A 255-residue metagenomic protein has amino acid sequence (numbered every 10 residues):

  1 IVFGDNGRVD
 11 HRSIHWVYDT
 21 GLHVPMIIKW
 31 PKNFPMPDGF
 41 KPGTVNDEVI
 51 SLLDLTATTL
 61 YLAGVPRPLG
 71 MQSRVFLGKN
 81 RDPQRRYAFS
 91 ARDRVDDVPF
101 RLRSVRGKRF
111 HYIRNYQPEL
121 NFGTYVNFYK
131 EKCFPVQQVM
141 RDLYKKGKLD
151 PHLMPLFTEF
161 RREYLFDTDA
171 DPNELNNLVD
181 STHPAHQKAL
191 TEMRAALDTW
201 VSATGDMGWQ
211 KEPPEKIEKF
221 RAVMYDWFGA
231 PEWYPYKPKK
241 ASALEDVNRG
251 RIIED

Functional and structural regions predicted by a protein language model:
I1-G4, P25-I28, L55-L60, L165-D171: Beta-strand elements within well-structured catalytic alpha/beta cores of enzymes that handle phosphate/sulfate esters
I1-S51, M71-Q72, Y225-A230: Histidine-centered active-site microenvironments of extracellular/periplasmic hydrolases and transferases
R8-D10, A63-Y164: C-terminal cap/loop subdomain of S1 sulfatases and analogous C-terminal strand-loop tails that border
V17, D38-I50, A63-R67, S90-R101 (+2 more regions): Active-site rim elements
H23, K146-E163, T168-D255: Long, internal low-complexity/basic segments
P31, T59-R67, N80, R114 (+2 more regions): A generic secondary-structure signal for well-formed alpha-helical elements
